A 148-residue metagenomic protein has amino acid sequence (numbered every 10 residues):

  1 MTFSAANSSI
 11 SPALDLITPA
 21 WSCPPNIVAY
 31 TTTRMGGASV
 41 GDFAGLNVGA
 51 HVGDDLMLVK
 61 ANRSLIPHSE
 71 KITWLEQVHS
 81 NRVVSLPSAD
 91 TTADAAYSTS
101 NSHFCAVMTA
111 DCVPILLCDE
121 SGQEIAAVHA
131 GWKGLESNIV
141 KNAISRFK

Functional and structural regions predicted by a protein language model:
M1-P19: Short, Gly/Pro- and small/polar-rich lid/capping loops
T2-S4, V28, S102-F104, D111-C112 (+2 more regions): Surface-exposed, charge/polar-rich loops and edge strands
S9, S22-I27, G41, P67-H68 (+2 more regions): A generic structural signal for short, non-catalytic loop/turn and secondary-structure boundary residues
I17, Y30, T73: General small-molecule cofactor/ligand-binding pocket signal
W21, R34-G37, Q77-S80: Residues that form or immediately flank small-molecule/cofactor binding pockets and catalytic motifs
P24-R63: Intrinsically disordered, low-complexity, positively charged segments
V40, R82-V84, G134-S137: Short acidic/glycine-rich loop or secondary-structure boundary segments that cap or lie
G53-A130: Phosphate-centric recognition/catalysis
